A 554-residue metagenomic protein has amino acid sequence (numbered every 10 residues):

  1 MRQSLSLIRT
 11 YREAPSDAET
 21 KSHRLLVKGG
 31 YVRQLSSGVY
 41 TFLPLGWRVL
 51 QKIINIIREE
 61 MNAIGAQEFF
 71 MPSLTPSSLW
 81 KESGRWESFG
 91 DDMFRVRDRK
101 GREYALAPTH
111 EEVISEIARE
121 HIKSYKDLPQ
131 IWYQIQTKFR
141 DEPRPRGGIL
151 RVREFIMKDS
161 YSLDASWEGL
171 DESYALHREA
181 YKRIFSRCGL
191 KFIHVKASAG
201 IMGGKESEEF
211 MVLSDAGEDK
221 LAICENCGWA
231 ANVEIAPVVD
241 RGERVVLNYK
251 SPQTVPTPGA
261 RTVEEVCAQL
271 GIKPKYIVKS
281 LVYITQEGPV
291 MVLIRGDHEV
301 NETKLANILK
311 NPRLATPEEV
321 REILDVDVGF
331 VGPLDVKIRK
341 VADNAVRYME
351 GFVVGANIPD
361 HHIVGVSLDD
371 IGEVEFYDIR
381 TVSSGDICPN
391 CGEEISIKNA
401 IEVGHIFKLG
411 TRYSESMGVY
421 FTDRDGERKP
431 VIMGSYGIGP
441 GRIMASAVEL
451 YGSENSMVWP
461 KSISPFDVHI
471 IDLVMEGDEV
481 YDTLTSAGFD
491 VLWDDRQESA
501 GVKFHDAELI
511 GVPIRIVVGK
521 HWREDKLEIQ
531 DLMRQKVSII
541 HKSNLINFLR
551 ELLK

Functional and structural regions predicted by a protein language model:
M1-R99, Y161-G200, D297-H298: TRNA-binding/sensing appendages of the translation machinery
I54, E111-R119, R144-S160, A165-Y436 (+1 more regions): Extended, low-hydrophobicity, polar/charged segments
T75-L79, E319-E322, D495-V502: Short acidic loop-to-helix transition motifs that present clustered carboxylates
E87-Y104, V212-I223: Acidic, His- and aromatic-enriched active-site or binding-groove loops in soluble protein domains that engage sugars
V266, M433-S464: C-terminal, non-catalytic macromolecule-binding modules
S456-K503: Generic long, charged, amphipathic alpha-helical segments
L484-I540, L545: C-terminal structured "cap/appendage" subdomains that terminate the fold
